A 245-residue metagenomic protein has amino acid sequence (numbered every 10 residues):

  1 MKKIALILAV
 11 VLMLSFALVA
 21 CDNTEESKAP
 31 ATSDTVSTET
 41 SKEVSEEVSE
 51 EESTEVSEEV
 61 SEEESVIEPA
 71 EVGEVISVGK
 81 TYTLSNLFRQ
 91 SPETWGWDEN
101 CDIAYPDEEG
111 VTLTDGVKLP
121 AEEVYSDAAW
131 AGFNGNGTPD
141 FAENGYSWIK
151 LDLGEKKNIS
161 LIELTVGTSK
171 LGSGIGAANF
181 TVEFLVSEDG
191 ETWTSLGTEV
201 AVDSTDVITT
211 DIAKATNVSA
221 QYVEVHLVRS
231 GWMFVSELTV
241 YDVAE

Functional and structural regions predicted by a protein language model:
M1-L8: Positively charged n-region of N-terminal signal peptides that target proteins for export
V11-L12, T192: Repetitive helical segments and hydrophobic/amphipathic motifs
L18-A20: C-terminal motif of bacterial Sec signal peptides marking the signal peptidase cleavage site
D22-S41, S45, S49: Short, low-complexity, disordered segments immediately C-terminal to signal peptides in bacterial exported proteins
T40-L87: N-terminal low-complexity, Pro/Thr/Ser-rich intrinsically disordered segments that act as propeptides or flexible
E68-G73, A121-S195, D211-E245: Aromatic, loop-rich ligand-recognition surfaces of beta-strand-rich domains
A70-V124: Predominantly extracellular/luminal regions of secreted and cell-surface proteins, especially disulfide-bonded
S195-D203: Solvent-exposed serine/threonine-rich low-complexity stretches and specific carbohydrate-binding patches
